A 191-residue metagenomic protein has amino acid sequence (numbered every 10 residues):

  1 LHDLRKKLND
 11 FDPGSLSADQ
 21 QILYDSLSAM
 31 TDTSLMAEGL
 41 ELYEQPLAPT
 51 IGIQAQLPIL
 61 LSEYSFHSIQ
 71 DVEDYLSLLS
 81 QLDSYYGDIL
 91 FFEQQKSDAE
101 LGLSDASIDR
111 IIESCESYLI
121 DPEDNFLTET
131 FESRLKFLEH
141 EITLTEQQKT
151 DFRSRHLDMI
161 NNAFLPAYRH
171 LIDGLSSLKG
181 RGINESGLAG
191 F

Functional and structural regions predicted by a protein language model:
L1-F191: N-terminal maturation segment of proteins
